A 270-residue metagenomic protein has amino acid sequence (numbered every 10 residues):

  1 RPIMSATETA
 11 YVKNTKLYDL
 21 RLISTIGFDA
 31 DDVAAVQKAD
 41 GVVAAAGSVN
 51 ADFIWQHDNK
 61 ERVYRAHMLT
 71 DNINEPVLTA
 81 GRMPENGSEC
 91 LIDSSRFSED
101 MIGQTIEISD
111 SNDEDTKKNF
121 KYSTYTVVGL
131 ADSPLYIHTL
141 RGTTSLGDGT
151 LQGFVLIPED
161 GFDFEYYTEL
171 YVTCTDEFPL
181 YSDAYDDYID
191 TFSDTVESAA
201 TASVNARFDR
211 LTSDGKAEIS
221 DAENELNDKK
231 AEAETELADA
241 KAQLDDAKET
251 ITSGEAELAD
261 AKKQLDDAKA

Functional and structural regions predicted by a protein language model:
R1-A270: Membrane transport/envelope proteins' first extracytoplasmic loop
